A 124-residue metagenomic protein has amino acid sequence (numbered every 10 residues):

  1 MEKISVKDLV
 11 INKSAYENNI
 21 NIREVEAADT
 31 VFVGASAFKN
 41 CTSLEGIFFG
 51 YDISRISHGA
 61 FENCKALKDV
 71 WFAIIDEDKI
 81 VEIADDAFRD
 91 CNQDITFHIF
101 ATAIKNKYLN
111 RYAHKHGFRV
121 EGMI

Functional and structural regions predicted by a protein language model:
M1-V10, E17-F32, T42-R55, K65-E82 (+2 more regions): Structural signature of tandem-repeat unit edges
K13-A15, A35-A37, S57-A60, D85-A87: Consensus positions within tandem repeat domains that build extended binding/scaffold surfaces
K39, F61-E62, A84-D90, L109-H114: A structural signal for leucine-rich repeat
